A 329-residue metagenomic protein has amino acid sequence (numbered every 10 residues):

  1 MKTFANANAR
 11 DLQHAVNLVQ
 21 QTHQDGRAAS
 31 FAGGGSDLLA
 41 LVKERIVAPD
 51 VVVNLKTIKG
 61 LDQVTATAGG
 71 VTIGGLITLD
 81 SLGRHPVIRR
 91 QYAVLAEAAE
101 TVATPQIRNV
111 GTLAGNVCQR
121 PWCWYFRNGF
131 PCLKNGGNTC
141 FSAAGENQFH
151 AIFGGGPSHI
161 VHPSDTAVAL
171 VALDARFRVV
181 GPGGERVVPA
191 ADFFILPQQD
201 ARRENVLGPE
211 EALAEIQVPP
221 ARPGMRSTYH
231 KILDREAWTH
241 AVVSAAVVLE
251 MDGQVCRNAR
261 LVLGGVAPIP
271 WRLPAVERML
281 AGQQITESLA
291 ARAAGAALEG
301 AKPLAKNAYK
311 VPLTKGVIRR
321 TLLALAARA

Functional and structural regions predicted by a protein language model:
M1-A329: C-terminal structural segment of proteins
